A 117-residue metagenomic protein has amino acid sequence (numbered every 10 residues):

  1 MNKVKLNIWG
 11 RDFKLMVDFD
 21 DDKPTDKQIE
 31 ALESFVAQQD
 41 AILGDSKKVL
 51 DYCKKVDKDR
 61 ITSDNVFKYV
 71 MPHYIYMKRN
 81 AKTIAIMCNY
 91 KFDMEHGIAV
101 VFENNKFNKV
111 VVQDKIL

Functional and structural regions predicted by a protein language model:
M1-D12, M16, R60, N65-L117: Acidic, proline/glycine-rich low-complexity IDRs
M1-S63: Long, contiguous N-terminal structural blocks used for assembly/anchoring
